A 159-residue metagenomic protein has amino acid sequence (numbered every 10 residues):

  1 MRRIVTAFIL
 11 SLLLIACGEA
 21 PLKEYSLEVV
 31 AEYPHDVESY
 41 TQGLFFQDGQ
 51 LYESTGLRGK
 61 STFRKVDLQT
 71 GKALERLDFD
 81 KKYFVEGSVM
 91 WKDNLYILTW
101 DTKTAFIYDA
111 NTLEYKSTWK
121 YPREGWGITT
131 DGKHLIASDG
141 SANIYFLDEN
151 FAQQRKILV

Functional and structural regions predicted by a protein language model:
L13-A16: C-terminal motif of bacterial Sec signal peptides marking the signal peptidase cleavage site
A20-E38, L68-L74: A short helix->beta-strand "capping" segment at the edge of beta-propeller domains
V30-T62, R76-V89: Beta-strand-rich domains and repeat architectures in extracellular enzymes and scaffolds, especially beta-propellers
A31-P34, L74-D80, S117-K120, Q154-V159: Beta-propeller fold detector
D48-G49, K92-N94, G132-K133: Short coil/turn segments that connect the beta-strands within blades of beta-propeller domains
E53-L57, L95-T102, A137-S141: Conserved beta-strand positions in repeat-built beta-propeller and related beta-rich domains
S61-R64, T104-F106, Y145: WD40 beta-propeller blade core
V66-G71, D109-L113, D148-A152: Short loop/turn segments that connect beta-strands within beta-propeller blades
